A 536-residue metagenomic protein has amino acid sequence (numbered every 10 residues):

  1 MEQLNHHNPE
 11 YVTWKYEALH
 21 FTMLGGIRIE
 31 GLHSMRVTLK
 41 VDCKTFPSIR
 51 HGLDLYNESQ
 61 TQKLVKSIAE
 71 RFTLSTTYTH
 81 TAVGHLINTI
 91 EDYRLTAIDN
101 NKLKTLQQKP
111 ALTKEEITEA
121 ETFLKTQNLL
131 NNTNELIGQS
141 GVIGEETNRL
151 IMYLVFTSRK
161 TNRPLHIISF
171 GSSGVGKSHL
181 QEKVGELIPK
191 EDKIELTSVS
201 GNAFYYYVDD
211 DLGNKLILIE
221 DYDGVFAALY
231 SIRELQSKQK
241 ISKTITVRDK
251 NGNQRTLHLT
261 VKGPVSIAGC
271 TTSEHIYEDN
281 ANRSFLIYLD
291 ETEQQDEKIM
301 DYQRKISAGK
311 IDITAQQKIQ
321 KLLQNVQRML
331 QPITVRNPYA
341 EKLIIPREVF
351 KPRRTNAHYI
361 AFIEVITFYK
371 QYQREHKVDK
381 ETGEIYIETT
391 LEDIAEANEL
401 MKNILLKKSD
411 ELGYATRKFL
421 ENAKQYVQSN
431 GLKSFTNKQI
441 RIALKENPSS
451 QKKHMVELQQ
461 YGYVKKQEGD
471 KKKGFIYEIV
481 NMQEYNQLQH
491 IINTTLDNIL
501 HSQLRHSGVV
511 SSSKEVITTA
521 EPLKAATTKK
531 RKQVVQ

Functional and structural regions predicted by a protein language model:
M1-T161, S449, V510-Q536: N-terminal nucleic-acid engagement/recognition segments and initiation subdomains in replication, restriction
N88-R149, N162-I167, K380-K433, N437-K438 (+1 more regions): AAA+ P-loop NTPase catalytic core
E115-A120, N132-Q139, L165-F170, N214-I219 (+5 more regions): Short hinge/gating elements
G141, L150, V155-T314, Q324-M329: Conserved ASCE/P-loop NTPase catalytic core
G185, I360, K452-V456: Short, hydrophobic-biased segments on the C-terminal half of alpha helices that form "recognition helices"
L257-V265, T272-E421, Q425, S502: Phosphate-sensing "switch" segment of ASCE/P-loop ATPases
E411-Q536: Terminal-proximal interaction/regulatory segments of ATP-powered molecular machines
